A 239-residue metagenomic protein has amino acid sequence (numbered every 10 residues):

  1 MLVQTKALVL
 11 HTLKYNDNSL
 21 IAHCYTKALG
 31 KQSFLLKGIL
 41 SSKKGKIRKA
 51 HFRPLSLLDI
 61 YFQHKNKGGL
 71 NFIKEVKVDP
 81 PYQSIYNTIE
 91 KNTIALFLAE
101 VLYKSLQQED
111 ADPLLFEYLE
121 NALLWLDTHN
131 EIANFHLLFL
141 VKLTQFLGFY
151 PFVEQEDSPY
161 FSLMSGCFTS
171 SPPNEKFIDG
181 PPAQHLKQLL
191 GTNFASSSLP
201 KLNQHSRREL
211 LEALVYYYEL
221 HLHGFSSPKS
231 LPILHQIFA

Functional and structural regions predicted by a protein language model:
M1-I21, Y25-A239: Non-catalytic alpha-helical scaffolds and adjoining flexible linkers that form interface surfaces for assembly
